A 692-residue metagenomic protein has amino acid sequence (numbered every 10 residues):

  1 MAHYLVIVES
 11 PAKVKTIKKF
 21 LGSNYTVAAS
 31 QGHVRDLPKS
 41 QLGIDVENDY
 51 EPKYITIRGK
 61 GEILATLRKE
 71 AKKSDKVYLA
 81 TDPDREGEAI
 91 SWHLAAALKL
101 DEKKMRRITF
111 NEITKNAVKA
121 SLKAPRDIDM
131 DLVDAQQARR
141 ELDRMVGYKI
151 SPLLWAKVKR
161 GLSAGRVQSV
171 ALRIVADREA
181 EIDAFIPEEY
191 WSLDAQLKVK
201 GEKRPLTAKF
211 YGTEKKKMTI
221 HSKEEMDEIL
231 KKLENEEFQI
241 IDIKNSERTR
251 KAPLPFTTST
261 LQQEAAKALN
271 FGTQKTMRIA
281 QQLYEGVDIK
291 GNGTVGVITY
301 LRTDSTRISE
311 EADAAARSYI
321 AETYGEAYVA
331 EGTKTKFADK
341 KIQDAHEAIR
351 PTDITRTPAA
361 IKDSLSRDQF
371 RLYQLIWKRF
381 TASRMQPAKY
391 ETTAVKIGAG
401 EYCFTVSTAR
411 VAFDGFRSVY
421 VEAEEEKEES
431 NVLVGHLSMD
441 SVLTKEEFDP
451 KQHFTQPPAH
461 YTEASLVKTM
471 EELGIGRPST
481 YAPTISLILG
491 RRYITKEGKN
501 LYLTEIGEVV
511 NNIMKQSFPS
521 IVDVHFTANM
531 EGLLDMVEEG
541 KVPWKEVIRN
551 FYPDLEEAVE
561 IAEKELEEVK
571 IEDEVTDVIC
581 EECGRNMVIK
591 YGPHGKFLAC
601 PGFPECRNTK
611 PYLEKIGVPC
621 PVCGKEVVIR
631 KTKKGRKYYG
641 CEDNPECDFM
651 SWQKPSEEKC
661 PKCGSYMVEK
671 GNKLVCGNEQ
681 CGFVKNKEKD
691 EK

Functional and structural regions predicted by a protein language model:
M1-Q137, Y211-E214, I220-K223, N431: Intrinsically disordered, low-complexity regulatory segments
A2-L5, T16, Y25, S151 (+4 more regions): Basic, low-complexity terminal or inter-domain segments flanking catalytic cores
K15-P38, S169-T219, S383-S430: Structured, non-catalytic alpha/beta "coupling" segments that mediate domain-domain communication and provide generic
D82-P83, K159-S163, N245-L254, A266-G272 (+1 more regions): Conserved short loop/turn motifs at secondary-structure junctions
I113-A195, N245-S246: C-terminal or mid-to-C-terminal helical accessory/interaction module adjacent to the motor/catalytic core
R139-I150, V167, L197, R248-T260 (+5 more regions): Core structural elements
K215-L254, S441: Metal- or metallocofactor-binding catalytic centers and their adjacent structured scaffolds across diverse enzyme
I240-I243, K251-A265, N292-L301, P457-T469: Short acidic, hydrophobic short linear motifs in intrinsically disordered regions
